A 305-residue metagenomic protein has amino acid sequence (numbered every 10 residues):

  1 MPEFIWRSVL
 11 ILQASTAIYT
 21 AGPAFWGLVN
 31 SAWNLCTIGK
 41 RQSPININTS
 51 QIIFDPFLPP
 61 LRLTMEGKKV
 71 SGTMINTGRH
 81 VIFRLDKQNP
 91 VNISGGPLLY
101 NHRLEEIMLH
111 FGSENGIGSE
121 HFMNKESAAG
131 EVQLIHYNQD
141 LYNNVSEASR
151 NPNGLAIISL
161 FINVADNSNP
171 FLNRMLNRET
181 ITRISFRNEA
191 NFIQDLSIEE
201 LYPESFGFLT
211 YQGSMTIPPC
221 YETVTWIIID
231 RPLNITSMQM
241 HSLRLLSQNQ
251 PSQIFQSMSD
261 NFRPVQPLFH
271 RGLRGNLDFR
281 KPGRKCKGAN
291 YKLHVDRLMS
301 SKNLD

Functional and structural regions predicted by a protein language model:
M1-D305: Alpha-carbonic anhydrase
